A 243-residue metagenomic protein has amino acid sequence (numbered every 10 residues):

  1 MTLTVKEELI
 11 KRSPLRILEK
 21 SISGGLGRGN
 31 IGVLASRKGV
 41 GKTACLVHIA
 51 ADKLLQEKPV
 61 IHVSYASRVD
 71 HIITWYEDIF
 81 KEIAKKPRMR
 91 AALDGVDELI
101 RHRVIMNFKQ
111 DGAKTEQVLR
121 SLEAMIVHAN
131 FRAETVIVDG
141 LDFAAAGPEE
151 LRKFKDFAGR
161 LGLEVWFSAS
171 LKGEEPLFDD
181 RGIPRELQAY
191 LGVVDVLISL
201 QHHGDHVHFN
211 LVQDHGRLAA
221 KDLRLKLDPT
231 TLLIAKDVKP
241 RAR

Functional and structural regions predicted by a protein language model:
M1-E8: Charged, amphipathic alpha-helical linker segments immediately N-terminal to NTP-binding catalytic cores
R12-G25: Pre-Walker A adenine-sensing motif
G32-A35: Short hydrophobic/aromatic beta-strand immediately N-terminal to the Walker A/P-loop
K38: The conserved Walker
T43-Q110, P176: Conserved P-loop
A66-D70, D78, Q110-K114, D142-A144 (+3 more regions): Conserved nucleotide-binding/hydrolysis micro-motifs of P-loop NTPases
R103-L163: Phosphate-binding/switch loop-helix module in NTP-utilizing enzymes
S170-R243: Phosphate-binding/switch region of NTP-binding enzymes
